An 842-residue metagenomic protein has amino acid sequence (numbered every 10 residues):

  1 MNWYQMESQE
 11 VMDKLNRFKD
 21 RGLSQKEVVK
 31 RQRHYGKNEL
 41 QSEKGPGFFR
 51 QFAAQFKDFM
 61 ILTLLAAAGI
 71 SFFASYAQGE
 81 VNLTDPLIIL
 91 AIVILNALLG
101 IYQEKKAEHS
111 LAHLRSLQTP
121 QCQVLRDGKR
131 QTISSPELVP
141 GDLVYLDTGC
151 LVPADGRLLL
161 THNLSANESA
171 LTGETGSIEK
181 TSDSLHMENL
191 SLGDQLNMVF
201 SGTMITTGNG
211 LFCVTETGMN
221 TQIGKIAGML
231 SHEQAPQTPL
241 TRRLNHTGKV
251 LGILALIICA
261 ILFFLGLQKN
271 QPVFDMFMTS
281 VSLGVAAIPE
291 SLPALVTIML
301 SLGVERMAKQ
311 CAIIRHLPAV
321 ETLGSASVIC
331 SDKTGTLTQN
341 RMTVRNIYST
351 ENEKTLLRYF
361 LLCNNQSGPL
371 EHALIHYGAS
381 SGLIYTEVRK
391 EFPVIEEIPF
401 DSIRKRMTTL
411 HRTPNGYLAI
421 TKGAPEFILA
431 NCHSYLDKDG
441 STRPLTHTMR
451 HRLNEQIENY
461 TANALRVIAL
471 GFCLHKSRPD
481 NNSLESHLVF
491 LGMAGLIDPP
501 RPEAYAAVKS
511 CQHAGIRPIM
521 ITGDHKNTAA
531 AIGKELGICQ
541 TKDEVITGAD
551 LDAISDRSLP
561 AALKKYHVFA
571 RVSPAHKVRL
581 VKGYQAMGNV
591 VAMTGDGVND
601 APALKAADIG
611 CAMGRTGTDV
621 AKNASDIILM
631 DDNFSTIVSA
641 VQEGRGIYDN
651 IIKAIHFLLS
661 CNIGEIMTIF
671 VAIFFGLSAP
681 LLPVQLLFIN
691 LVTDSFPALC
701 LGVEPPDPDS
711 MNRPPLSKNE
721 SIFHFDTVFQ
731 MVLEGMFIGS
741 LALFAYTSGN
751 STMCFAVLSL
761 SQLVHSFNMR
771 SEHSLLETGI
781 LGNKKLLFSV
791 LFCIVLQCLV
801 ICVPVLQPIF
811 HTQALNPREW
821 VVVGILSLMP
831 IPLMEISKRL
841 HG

Functional and structural regions predicted by a protein language model:
M1-N712, I722-F723, M736, F755 (+1 more regions): Conserved cytosolic headpiece of P-type ATPases
T693, I738, T752-S766: Generic alpha-helical transmembrane segments
L716-G735: Membrane-water interface at loop-to-transmembrane-helix junctions
F729-L743, V795: Alpha-helical transmembrane segments of multi-pass integral membrane proteins
Y746-N750: Membrane-helix interface and helix-disruption motif detector
